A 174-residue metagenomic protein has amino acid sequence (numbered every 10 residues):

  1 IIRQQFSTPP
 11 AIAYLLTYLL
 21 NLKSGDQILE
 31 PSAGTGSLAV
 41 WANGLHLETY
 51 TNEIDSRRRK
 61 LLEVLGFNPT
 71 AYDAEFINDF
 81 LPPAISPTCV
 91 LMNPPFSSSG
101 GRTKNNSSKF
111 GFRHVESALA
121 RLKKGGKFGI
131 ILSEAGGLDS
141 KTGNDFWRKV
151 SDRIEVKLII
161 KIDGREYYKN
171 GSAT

Functional and structural regions predicted by a protein language model:
I1-L65: Class I S-adenosyl-L-methionine
A13, C89-M92: Catalytic phosphate/metal-binding cores of nucleic-acid and nucleotide-processing enzymes, i.e., regions that mediate
L16, S107-Y168, A173: Conserved Class I SAM-dependent methyltransferase catalytic core
D26, T88, K157: Conserved acidic residues
K60-P82: S-adenosyl-L-methionine
F80-V90: A short acidic, Gly/Pro-enriched loop at the edge of an enzyme's catalytic core that lines a small-molecule cofactor
L91-G100: A short SAM/SAH-binding and catalytic strip from SAM-dependent methyltransferases
G100-N106: Glycine/threonine-rich flexible loop motifs
